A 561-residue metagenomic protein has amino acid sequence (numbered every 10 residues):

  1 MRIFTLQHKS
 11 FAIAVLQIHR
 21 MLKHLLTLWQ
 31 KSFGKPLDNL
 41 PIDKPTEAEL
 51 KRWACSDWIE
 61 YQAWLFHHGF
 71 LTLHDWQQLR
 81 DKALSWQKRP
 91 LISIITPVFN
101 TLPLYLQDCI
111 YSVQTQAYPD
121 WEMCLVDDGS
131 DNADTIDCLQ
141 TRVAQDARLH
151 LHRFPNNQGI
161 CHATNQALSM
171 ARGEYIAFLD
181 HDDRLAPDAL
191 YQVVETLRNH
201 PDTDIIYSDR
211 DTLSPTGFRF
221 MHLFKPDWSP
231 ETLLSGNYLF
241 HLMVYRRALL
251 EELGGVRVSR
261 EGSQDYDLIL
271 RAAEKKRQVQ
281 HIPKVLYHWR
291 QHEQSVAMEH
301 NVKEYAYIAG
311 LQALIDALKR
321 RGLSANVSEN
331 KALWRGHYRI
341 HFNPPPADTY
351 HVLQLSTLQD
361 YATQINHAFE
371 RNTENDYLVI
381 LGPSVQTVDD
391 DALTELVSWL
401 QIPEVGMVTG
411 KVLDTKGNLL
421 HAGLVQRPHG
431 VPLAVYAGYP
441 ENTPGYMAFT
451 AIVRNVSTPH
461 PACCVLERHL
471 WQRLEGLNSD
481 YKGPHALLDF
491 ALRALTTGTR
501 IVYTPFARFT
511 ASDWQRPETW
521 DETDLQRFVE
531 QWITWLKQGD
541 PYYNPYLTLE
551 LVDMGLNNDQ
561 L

Functional and structural regions predicted by a protein language model:
G34-S112, S328-Q359, T363: N-proximal low-complexity "stem/linker" segments adjacent to membrane-targeting elements
I110-D120, N199: Short, acidic, metal-binding catalytic loop of nucleotide-sugar glycosyltransferases
D127-D137, N156, D180, T357-D360 (+1 more regions): A conserved acidic beta->alpha catalytic loop
F154-A171, L358-R371: Glycine-rich, basic loop-to-helix element that forms the pyrophosphate-binding segment of sugar-nucleotide handling
C161, S169, L213, R219-V244 (+2 more regions): A recurrent flexible, glycine/aromatic-enriched loop bordering the glycosyltransferase active site that acts as
I176, L378: Short aromatic/hydrophobic "clamp" motif used to bind/position activated sugar donors
D188-F220, V385-V431: Conserved donor NDP-sugar-binding/catalytic core segment of glycosyltransferases
L249-E252, S259-V285, L314, L393-L396 (+2 more regions): A short, conserved alpha-helix in the catalytic core of glycosyltransferases
